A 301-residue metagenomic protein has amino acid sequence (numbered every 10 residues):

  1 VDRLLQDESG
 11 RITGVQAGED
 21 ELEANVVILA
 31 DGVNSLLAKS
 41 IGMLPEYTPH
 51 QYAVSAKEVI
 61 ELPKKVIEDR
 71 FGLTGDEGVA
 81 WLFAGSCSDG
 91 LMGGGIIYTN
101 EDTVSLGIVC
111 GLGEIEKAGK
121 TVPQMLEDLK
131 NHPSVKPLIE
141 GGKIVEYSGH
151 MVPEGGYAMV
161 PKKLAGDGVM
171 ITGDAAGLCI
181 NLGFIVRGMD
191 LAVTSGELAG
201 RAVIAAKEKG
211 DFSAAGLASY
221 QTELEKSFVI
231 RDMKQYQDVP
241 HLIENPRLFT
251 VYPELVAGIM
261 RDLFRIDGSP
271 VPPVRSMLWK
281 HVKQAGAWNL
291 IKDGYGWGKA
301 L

Functional and structural regions predicted by a protein language model:
V1-E140, L178: Predominantly flavin-linked oxidoreductase catalytic cores and closely associated redox partners
K39-S40, L182, K234: Short, function-defining helix-loop hinge/capping sites that tune catalysis or transport
P49, A53, G188-R201: Gly/Ser/Thr-rich active-site loops/lids in small-molecule metabolic enzymes that frequently grip phosphoryl groups
R70-G72, E140-G142, M233-P240: Short coil/turn segments at secondary-structure boundaries
S88-L91, E101, E114-S195, D211-S219 (+1 more regions): FAD/FMN-dependent oxidoreductases across multiple families
C179, E197-T250: Active-site-proximal substrate-binding core of FAD-dependent oxidoreductases
L242-L301: C-terminal auxiliary extensions adjacent to catalytic cores
